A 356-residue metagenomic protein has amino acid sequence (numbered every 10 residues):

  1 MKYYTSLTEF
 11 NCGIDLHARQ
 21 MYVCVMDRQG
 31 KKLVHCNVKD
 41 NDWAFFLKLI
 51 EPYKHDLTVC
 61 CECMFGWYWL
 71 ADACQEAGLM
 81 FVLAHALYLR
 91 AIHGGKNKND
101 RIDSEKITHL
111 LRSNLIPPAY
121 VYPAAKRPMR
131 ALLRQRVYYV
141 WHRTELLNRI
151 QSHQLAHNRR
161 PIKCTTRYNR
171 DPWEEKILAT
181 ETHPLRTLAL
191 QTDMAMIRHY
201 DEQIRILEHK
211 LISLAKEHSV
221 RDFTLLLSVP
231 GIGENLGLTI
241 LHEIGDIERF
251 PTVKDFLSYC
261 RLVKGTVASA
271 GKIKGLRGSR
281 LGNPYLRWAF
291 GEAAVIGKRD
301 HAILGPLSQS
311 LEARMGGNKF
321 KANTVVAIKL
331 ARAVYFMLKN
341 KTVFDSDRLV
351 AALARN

Functional and structural regions predicted by a protein language model:
K2-D27, I107, Y139: Gly/Thr-rich phosphate-binding beta-strand-loop-beta motif of the actin/hexokinase/Hsp70
Y22-D42: Short glycine-rich, Thr/Ser-proximal phosphate-binding strand/loop in the N-terminal lobe of ATP-dependent enzymes
N41-T58: Short, basic/hydrophobic alpha-helical segments
D56-M64, I107, A294: Acidic beta-strand-to-loop metal/phosphate-binding motif
Q75, V82-R127, A131, W173 (+1 more regions): Short alpha-helix plus adjacent loop in nuclease-associated cores
R134-L225, A351-A354: Glycine-rich, often acidic, oxyanion-interacting loops/wings at catalytic, nucleic-acid, or phospho-protein interfaces
L225-S228, E234, L238-K319, N356: Phosphate-backbone recognition surface of nucleic-acid-processing proteins
G271-K272, S308-N356: Low-complexity, acidic/Ser/Thr- and charged residue-rich accessory regions of DNA metabolism proteins
